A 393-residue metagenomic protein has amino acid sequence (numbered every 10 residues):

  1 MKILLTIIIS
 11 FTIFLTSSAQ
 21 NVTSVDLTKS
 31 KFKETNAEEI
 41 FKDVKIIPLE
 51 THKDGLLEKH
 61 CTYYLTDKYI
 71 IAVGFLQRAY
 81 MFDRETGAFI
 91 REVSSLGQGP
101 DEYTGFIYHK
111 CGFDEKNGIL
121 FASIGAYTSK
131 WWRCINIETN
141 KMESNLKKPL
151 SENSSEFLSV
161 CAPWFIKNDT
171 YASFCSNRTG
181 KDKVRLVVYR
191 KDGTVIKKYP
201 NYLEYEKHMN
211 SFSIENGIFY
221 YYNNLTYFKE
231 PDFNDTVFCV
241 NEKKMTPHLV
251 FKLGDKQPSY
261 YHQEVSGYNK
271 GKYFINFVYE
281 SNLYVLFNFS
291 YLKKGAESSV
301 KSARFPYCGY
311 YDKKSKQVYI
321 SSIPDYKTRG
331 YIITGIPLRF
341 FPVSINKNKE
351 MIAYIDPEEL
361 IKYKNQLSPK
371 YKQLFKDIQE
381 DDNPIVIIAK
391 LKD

Functional and structural regions predicted by a protein language model:
M1-T28, F89: Bacterial Sec-dependent N-terminal signal peptides
Q20-I46: Blade/loop signatures of beta-propeller domains
D26, K68-G74, G118-G125, W164-G180 (+4 more regions): Short beta-strand elements that form the blades of beta-propeller/WD-repeat-like and other beta-sheet-rich scaffold
T51-G55, A88-A122, P149-E152: Blade-loop segments of beta-propeller domains
E58-T62, E102-G112, E152-F165, K207-I218 (+2 more regions): Repeated scaffold domains used in trafficking and secretory/extracellular systems, primarily beta-propellers
G125-K183, K198-K207: Asp-box/WD-like beta-propeller blade repeats and closely related beta-sheet repeat scaffolds
W132-T139, K183-G193, D235-F238, V300-K316 (+1 more regions): Beta-propeller blade signature
H248-G271, K313-K347, I361: Conserved blade-ending motifs and adjacent loop-strand segments that build the rim/top face of beta-propeller domains
